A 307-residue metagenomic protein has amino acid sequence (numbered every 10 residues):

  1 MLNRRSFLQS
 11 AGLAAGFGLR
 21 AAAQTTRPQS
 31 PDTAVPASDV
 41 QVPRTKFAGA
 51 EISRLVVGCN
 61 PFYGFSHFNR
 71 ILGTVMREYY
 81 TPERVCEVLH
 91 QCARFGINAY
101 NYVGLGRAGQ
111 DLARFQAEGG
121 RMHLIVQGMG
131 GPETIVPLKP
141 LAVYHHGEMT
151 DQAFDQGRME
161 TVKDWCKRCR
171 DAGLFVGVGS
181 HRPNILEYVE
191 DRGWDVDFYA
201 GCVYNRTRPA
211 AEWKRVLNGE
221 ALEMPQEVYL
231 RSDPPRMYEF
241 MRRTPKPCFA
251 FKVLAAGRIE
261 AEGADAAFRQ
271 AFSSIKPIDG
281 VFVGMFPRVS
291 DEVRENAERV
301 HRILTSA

Functional and structural regions predicted by a protein language model:
M1-A14: N-terminal secretory signal peptides and thylakoid transit peptides that target proteins across membranes
A21-V56: C-terminal segment of N-terminal export signals and the immediately downstream linker at the start of the mature
V57, V176, C248: Conserved, mostly hydrophobic/aromatic
R84-V103: Catalytic domains of carbohydrate-active enzymes, especially glycoside hydrolases
L105-F115, D151-W165: Active-site-adjacent beta->alpha loops and helix N-cap segments on the catalytic face of soluble alpha/beta enzymes
L112-G119, P132-K139, F240-R243, A271-K276: Acidic (Asp/Glu)-rich catalytic clusters
G179-Q270, M285-V289: Catalytic alpha/beta core domains of metabolic enzymes, predominantly
S290-A307: C-terminal helical cap(s) of enzyme catalytic domains, especially alpha/beta-barrels
